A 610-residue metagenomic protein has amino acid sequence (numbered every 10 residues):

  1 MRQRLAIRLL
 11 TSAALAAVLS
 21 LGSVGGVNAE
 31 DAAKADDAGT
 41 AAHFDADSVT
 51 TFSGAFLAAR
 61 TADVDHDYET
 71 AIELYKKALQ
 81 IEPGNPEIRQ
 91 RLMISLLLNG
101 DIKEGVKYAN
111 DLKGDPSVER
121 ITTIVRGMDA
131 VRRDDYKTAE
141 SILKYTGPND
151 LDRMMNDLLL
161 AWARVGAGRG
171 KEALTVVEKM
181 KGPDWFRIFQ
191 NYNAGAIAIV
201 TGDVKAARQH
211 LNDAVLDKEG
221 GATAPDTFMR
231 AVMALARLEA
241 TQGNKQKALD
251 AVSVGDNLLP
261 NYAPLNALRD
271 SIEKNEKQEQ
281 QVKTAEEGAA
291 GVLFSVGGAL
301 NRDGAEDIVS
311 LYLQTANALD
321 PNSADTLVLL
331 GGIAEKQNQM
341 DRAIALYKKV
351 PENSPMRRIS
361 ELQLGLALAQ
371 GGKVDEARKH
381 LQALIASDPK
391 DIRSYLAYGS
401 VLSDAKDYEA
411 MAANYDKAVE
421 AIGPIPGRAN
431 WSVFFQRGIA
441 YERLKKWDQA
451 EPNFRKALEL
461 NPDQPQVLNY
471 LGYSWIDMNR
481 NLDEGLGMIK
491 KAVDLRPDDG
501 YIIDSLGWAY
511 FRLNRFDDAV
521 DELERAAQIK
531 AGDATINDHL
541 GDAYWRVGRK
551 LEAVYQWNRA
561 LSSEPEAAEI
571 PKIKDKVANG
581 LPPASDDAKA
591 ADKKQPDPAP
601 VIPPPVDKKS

Functional and structural regions predicted by a protein language model:
G26-L92, L98-K107, S117-I121, V125 (+6 more regions): N-terminal leader/linker segments that initiate helical-solenoid repeat arrays
R60, I94, M128, W162 (+11 more regions): Residue-level recognition of tetratricopeptide repeat
D63, L97, V131, V165 (+10 more regions): Position-specific recognition of the canonical hydrophobic site in helix A of tetratricopeptide repeat
I81, G114-P116, P148-N149, G182-P183 (+11 more regions): Structural marker of alpha-solenoid helical repeat scaffolds
I88, T122, N156, Q190 (+12 more regions): TPR alpha-solenoid repeat register
R91-L92, V125, L159, N193 (+12 more regions): Canonical tetratricopeptide repeat
